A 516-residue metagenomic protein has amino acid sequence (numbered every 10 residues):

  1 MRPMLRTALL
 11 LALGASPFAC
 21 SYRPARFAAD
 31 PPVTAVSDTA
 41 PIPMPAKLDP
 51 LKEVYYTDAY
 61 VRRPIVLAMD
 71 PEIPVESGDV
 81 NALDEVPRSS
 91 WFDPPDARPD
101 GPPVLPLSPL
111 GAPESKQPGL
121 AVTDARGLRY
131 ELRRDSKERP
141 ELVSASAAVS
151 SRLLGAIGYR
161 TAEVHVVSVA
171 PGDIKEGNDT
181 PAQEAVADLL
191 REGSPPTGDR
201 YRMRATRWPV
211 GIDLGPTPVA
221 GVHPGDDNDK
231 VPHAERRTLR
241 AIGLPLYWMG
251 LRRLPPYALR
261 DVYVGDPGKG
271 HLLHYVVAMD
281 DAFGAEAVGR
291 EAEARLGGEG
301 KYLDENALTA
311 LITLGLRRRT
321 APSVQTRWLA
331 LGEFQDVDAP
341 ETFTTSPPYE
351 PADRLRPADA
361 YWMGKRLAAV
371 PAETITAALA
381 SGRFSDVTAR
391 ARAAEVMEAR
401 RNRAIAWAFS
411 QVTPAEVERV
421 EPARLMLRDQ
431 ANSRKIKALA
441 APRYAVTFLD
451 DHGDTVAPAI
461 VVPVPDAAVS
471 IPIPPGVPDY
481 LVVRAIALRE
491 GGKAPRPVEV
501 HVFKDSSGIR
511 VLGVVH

Functional and structural regions predicted by a protein language model:
T7-P17: Bacterial N-terminal signal peptides
A25-F27, P31-A40, D266-R424: C-terminal catalytic region of ATP-dependent kinase domains
Y55-D93: Low-complexity, highly charged intrinsically disordered N-terminal segments that act as targeting/localization
P95-V219, H223, V469-P474, P478-H516: Conserved ATP-binding subdomain of kinase catalytic cores across diverse folds
L142-A147, V219-L316: Conserved kinase catalytic-core segment
A406-D451: Surface beta-strand/loop "capping" patches
D454-A468: Solvent-exposed serine/threonine-rich low-complexity stretches and specific carbohydrate-binding patches
